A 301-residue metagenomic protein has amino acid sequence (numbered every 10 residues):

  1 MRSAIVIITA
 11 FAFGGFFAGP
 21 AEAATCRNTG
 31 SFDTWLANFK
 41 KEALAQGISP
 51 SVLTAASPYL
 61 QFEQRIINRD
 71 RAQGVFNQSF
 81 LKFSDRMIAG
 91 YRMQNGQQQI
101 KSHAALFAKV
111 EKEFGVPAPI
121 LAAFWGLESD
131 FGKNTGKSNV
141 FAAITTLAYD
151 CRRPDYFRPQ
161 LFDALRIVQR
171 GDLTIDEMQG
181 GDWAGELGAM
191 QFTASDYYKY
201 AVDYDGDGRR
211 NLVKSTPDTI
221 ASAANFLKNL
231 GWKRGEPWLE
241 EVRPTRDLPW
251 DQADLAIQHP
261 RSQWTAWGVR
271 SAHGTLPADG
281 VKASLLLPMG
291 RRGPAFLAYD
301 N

Functional and structural regions predicted by a protein language model:
M1-A4: Positively charged n-region of N-terminal signal peptides that target proteins for export
V6-F16: Bacterial N-terminal signal peptides
F17-A23: Sec/Tat signal peptide C-region and signal peptidase I cleavage site
A23-T25, A37, K82-R92, Y299: Acidic/histidine-rich, surface-exposed loop or edge segments in extracytoplasmic proteins
A24, D205-G208, N301: Glycine- and acidic
N28-A55: Mature N-terminal segment immediately following signal peptide/propeptide cleavage in secreted/periplasmic
I48-K282: Catalytic glycan-binding domains that act on GlcNAc-containing polysaccharides
A278-N301: C-terminal functional modules
